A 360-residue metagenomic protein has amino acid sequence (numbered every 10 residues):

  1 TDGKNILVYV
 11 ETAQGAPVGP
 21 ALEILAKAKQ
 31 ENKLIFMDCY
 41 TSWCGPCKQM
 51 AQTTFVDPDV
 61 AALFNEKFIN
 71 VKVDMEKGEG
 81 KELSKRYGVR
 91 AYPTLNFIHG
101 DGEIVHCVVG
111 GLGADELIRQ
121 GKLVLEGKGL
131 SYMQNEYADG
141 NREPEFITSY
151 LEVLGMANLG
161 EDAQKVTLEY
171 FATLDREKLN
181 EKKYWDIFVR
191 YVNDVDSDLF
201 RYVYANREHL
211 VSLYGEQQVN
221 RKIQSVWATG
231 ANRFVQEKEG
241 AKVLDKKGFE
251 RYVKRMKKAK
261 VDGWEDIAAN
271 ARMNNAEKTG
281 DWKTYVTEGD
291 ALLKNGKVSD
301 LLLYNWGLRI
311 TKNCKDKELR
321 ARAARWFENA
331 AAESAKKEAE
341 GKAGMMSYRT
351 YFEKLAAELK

Functional and structural regions predicted by a protein language model:
T1-N5, E11-A16: Bacterial Sec-dependent N-terminal signal peptides
V8, Q30-G45, L308: Short active-site neighborhood of thiol/selenol oxidoreductases, capturing the structured segment around
G15-G19, C39-T41, T53-G80, V89 (+1 more regions): Thiol-based oxidoreductase modules, predominantly thioredoxin-like and allied folds used for disulfide exchange
P17-L34, F64: A short beta-strand-turn-helix
E31-I35, E66-I69, H99-E103: Loop/turn elements at helix/coil->beta-strand transitions in domains of secreted/extracellular proteins
I35, S42-Q49, A91-N96: C-type cytochrome heme c attachment motif
V89-Y132: Non-catalytic, surface beta->alpha helical segment in thiol-disulfide oxidoreductase systems
A138-K360: Oxidative protein folding and maturation machinery
